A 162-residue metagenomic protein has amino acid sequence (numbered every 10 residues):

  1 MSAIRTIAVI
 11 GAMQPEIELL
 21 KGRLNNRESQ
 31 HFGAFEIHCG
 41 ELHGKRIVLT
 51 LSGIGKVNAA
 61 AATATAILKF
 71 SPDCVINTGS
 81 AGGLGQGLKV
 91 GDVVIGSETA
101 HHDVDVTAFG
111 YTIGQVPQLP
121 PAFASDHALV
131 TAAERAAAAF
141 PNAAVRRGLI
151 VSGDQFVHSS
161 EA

Functional and structural regions predicted by a protein language model:
A3-T6, Q30-A162: Glycine-rich phosphate- or other oxyanion-binding loops that anchor nucleotides, phosphorylated ligands
I4-E28, E41: Short, conserved "active-site rim" segments that organize catalytic pockets and cofactor/ligand binding
